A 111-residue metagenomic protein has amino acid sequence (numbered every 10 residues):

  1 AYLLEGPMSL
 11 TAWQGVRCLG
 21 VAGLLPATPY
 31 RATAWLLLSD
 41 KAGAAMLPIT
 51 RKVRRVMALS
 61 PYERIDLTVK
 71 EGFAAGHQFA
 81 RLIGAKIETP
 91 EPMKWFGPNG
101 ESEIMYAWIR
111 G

Functional and structural regions predicted by a protein language model:
G6-A22: Conserved beta-hairpin
W13, R31-A32, R110-G111: Charged interaction scaffolds used for protein-protein
A22-Y30: A conserved beta-strand-loop-helix scaffold within acyl/acetyltransferase catalytic domains
L25-P26, T89, I109: A generic structural motif
P29-K41, I104: Conserved acetyl-CoA binding element of GNAT-fold acetyltransferases
A44-L59, A75-Q78, L82: Conserved acetyl-CoA-binding loop-helix of GNAT-fold acetyltransferases
I65-R81, K86, P92-F96: Conserved beta-strand-loop-alpha-helix junction that forms the acyl-donor binding cleft
K94-G111: C-terminal "cap" of GNAT-fold acetyltransferases
